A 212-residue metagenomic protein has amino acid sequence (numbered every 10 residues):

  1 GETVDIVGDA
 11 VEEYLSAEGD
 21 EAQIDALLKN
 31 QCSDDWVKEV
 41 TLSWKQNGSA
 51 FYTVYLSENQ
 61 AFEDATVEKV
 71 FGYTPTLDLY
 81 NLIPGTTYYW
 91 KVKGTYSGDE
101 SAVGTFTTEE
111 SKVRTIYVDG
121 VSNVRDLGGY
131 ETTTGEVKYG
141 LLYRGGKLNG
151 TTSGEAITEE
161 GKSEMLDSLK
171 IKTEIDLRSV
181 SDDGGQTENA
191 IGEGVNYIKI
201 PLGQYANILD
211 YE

Functional and structural regions predicted by a protein language model:
G1-E212: Cys-dependent protein tyrosine phosphatase-like superfamily
